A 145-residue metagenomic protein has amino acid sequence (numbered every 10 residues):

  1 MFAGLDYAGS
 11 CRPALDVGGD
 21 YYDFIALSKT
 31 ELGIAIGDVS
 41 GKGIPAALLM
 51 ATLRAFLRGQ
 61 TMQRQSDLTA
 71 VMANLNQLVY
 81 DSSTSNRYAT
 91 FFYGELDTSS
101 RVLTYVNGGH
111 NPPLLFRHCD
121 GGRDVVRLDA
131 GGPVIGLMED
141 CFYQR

Functional and structural regions predicted by a protein language model:
M1-R145: … and, occasionally, acidic/histidine-rich disordered N-termini of signaling adaptors
